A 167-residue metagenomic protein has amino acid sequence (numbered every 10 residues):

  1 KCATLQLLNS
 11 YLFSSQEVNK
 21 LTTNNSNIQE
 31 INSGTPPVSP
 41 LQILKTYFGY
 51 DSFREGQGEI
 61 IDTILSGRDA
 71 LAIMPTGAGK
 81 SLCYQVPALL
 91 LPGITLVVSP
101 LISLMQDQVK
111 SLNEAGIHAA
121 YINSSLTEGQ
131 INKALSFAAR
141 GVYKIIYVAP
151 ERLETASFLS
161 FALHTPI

Functional and structural regions predicted by a protein language model:
G34-I73: Conserved pre-motif I regulatory segment
S66-A72, G93-I94, V142-K144: Pre-Walker A (Motif I) flank of P-loop NTPase domains
G67-Q85: Walker A/P-loop
I94-N113, L126: Conserved Walker A/P-loop ATP-binding site and its immediately adjacent core in helicase/helicase-like ATPase domains
G116-L126: Conserved RecA-like helicase motor-core motifs
T127-I167: Conserved helix/coil segment N-terminal to the catalytic DExD/H
